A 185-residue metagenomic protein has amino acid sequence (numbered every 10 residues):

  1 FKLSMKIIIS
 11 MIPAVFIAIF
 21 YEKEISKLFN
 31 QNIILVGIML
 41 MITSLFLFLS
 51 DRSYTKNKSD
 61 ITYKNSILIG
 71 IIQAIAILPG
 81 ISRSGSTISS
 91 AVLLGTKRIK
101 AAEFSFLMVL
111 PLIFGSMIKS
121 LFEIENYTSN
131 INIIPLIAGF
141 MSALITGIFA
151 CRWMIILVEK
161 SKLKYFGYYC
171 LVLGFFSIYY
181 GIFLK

Functional and structural regions predicted by a protein language model:
F1-K185: Multi-pass membrane proteins that catalyze or facilitate reactions on polyprenyl-/lipid-phosphate substrates and their
